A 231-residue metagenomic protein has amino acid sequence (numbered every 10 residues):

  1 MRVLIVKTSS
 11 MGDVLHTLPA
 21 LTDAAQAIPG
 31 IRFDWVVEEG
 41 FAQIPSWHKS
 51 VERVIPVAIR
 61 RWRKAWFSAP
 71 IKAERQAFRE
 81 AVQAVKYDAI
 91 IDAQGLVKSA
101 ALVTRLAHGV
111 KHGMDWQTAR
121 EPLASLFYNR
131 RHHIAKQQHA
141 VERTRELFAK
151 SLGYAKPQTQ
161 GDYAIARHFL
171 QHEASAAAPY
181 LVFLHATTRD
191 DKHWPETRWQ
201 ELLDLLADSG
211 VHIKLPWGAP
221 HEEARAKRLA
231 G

Functional and structural regions predicted by a protein language model:
M1-G231: Catalytic machinery of carbohydrate-active enzymes, primarily nucleotide-sugar-dependent glycosyltransferases
